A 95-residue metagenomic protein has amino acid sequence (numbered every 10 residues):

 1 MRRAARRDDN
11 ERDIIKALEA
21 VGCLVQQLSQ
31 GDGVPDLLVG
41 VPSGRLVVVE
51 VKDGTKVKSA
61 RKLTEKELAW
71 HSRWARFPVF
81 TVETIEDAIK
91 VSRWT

Functional and structural regions predicted by a protein language model:
M1-T95: Catalytic phosphate/metal-binding cores of nucleic-acid and nucleotide-processing enzymes, i.e., regions that mediate
